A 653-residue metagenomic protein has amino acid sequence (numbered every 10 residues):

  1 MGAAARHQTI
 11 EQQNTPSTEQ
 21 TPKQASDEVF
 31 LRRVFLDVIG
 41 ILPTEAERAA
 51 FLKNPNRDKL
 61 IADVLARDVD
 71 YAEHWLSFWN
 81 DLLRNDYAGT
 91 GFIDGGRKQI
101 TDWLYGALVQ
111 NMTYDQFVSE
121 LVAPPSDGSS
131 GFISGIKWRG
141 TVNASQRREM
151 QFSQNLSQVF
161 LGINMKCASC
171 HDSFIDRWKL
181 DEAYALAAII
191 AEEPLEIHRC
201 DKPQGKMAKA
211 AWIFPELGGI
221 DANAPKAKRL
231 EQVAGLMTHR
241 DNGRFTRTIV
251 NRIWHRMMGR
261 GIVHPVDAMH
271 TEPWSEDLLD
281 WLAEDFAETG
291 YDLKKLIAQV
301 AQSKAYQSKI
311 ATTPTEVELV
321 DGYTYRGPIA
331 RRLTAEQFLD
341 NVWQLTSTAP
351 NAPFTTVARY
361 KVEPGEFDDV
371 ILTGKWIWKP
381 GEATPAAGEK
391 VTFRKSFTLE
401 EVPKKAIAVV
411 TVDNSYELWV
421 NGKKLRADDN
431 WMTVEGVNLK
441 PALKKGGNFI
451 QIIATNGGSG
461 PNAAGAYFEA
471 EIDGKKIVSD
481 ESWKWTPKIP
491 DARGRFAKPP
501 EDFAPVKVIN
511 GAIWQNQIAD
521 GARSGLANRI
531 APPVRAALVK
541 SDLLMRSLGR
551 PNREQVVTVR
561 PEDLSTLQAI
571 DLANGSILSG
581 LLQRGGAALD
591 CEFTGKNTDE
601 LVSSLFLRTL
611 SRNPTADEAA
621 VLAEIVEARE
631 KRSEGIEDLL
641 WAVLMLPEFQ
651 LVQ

Functional and structural regions predicted by a protein language model:
G2-G219, E231-V233, N242-E284, D292-G365 (+3 more regions): Short, structured secondary-structure elements that scaffold catalytic or ligand/cofactor-binding regions
Y105-L108, N155-Q158, A283-A287, G436-G447 (+3 more regions): Short, surface-exposed tryptophan/glycine-enriched loops that mediate extracellular molecular recognition
A222-A227, P380-V391, R426-M432: Extracellular beta-rich ligand/substrate-recognition surface
V233-L236, A387-L399, V434-N438: Short beta-strands within extracellular/lumenal beta-sheet-rich domains
R260, D285-K294, T398-K404, R426 (+2 more regions): Secondary-structure transition/capping motifs at alpha-helix termini and the adjoining loop/turn into the next element
P364-A383, G447-R529: An acidic-aromatic loop/edge-strand motif
F397-L418, N448-I452, F503: Aromatic-lined ligand-binding clefts that engage carbohydrates, nucleic acids, or primary amines
W419-L425, D473-G474: Short strand-turn-strand beta-turns centered on an Asx-Gly dipeptide
